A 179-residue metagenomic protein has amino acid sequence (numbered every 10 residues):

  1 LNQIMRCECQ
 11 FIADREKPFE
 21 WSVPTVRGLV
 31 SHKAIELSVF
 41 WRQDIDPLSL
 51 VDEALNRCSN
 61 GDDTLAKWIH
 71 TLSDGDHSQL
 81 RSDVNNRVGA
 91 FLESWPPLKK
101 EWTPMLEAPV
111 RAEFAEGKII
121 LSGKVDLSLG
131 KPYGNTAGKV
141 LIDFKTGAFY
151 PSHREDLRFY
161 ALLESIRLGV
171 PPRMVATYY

Functional and structural regions predicted by a protein language model:
N2-L48, D52, R81: Nuclease catalytic cores
K17, H70, I142-D143: A short, mixed-charge helix-start or loop-turn motif at secondary-structure junctions
E20-P24, S73, H77, F149: Generic alpha-helical structural element
S22-V23, R27, D46, L98 (+3 more regions): Short, surface-exposed helix-loop/turn micro-motifs enriched in polar/charged residues
R27, D76, L80-D83, S152 (+1 more regions): Short amphipathic alpha-helical segments
G28, T103-M105, S122: A general secondary-structure signal for short beta-strands and their flanking turns/coil in non-transmembrane regions
A34-A108: A non-catalytic, helix-rich entry segment at domain boundaries
A108-Y179: Mg2+/Mn2+-dependent nuclease catalytic core
